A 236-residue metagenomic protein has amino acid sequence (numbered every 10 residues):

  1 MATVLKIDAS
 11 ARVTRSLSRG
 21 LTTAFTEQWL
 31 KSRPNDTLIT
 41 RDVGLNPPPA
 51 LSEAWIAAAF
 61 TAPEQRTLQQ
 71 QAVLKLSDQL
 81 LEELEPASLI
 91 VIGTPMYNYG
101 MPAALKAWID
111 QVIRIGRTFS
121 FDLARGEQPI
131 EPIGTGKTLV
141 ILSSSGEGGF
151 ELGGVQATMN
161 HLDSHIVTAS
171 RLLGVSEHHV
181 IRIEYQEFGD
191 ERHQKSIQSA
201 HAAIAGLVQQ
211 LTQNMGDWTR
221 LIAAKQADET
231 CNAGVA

Functional and structural regions predicted by a protein language model:
M1-T94, Y99-I109, I113-R117, A205-A236: N-terminal beta1-alpha1-beta2 submodule of the flavodoxin-like/Rossmannoid cofactor-binding fold
T3, T37, K137-T138, E177: Residues at the starts of beta-strands that form the adenosine-phosphate
K6, I92, L139-S143, V180: Structural beta-sheet core signal
S10-R12, G146-F150, Y185-G189: A short, flexible beta-alpha/helix-coil linker loop
L30, E82, I130-P132, R171: Short secondary-structure boundary/capping segments
I115-S120, T135, S176-E177: Short, structured loop/turn "capping" segments at alpha-beta junctions
F121-A169: Short, glycine-/small-residue-rich phosphate/pyrophosphate-handling segment
L152-A236: Glycine-rich phosphate/pyrophosphate-binding loop and the adjoining helix
